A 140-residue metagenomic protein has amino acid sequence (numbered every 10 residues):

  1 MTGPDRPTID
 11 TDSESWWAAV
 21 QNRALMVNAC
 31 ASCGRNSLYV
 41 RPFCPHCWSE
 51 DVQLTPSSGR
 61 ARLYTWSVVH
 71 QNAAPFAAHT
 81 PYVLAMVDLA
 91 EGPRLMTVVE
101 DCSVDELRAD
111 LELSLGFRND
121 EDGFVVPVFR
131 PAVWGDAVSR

Functional and structural regions predicted by a protein language model:
M1-L25, A132-G135: A broadly conserved sequence feature marking short terminus-proximal activation segments in nucleic acid-centric
R23-M26, V40, S57-G59: Short metal-coordination and nucleic-acid-contact micro-motifs, chiefly zinc-binding Cys/His arrays
A29-S32, F43-S49: Short, cysteine/histidine-rich loop/knuckle motifs that typically chelate Zn2+
L38, D51-Q53: Short functional micro-motifs and their immediate structural scaffolds
A61-Y64, V99: Conserved hydrophobic positions within beta-strands
W66-Q71, N119-D120: Short, conserved beta-turn/loop elements at beta-strand boundaries and strand-helix junctions
T80-L95: Short, basic/aromatic beta-hairpin or loop at an interaction surface
G92, M96-R140: Well-ordered alpha/beta subsegment
